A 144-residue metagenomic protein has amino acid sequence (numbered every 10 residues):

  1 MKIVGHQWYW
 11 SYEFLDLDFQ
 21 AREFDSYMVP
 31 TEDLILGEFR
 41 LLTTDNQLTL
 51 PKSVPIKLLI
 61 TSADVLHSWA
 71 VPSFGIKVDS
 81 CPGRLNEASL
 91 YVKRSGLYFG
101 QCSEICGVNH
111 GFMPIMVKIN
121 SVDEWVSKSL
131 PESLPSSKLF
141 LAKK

Functional and structural regions predicted by a protein language model:
M1-K144: Non-transmembrane, membrane-proximal soluble domains of secreted or membrane proteins
